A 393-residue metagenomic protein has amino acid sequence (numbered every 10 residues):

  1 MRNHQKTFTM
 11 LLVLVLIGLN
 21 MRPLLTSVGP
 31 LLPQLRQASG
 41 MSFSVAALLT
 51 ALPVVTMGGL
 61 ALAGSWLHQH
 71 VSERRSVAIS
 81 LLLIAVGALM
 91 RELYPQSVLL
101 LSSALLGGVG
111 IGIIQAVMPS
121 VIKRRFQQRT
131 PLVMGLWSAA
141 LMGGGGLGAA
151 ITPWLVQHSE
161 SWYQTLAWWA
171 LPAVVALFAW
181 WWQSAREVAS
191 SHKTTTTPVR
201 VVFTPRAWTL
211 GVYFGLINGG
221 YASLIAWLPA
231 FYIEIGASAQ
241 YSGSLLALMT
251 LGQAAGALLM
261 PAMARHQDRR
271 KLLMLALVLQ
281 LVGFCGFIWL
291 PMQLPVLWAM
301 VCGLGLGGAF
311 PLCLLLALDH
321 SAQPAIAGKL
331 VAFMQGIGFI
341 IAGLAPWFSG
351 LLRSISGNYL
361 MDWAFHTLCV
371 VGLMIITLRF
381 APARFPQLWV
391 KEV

Functional and structural regions predicted by a protein language model:
V28-G29, P205-A247, L251-A257: Extracytoplasmic gate region of multi-pass secondary transporters
G40, S72, L93-V98, Q127 (+1 more regions): Helix-breaking motifs and short loop linkers at transmembrane-helix boundaries and internal kinks in secondary membrane
G59-V98: Conserved MFS/SLC helix-loop-helix module at the cytosolic interface between two early adjacent transmembrane helices
R75-L89, K271-G286: Structural signature of the two symmetry-related core transmembrane helices
S103-A139: Cytoplasmic helix-loop-helix junction between adjacent transmembrane helices in 12-TM secondary transporters
I113-F126, G308-A322: Intracellular juxtamembrane helix-capping segments at the cytosolic ends of symmetry-related transmembrane helices
Q127-A185: Helix-loop-helix hairpin linking two adjacent transmembrane segments in secondary transporters
P324-L360, H366: A late C-terminal transmembrane helix in Major Facilitator Superfamily
